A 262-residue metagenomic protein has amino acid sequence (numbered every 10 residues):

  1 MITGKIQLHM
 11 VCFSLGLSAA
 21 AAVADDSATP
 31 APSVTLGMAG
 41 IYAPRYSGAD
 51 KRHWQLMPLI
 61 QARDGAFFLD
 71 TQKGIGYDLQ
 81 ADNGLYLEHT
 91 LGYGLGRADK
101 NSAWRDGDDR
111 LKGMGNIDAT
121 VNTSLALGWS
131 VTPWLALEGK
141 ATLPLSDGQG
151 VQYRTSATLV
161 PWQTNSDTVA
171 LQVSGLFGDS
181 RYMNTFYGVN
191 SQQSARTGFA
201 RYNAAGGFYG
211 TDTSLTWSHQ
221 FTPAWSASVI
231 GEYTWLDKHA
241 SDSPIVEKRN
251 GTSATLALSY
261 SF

Functional and structural regions predicted by a protein language model:
M1-S33, A49: Cleavable N-terminal export/targeting peptides
D25-Y77, Y86: Short glycine/proline- and aromatic-enriched beta-strand/turn motifs that initiate or cap beta-hairpins
A28-V34, W54-L56, G65-F67, N83-L87 (+7 more regions): Outer-envelope beta-barrel architecture signal
L36-I41, A103-G107, S130-E138, N190-F199 (+1 more regions): Flexible, solvent-exposed coil segments and beta strand-coil junctions, predominantly the extracellular/periplasmic
L36-Y42, T71-K73, H89-Y93, G139-L143 (+2 more regions): Transmembrane beta-barrel strands of outer-membrane/channel proteins
R45-R52, T71, A81, I117-T120 (+3 more regions): Solvent-exposed loop/turn segments connecting transmembrane beta-strands in outer-membrane beta-barrel proteins
M57-L59, A157, R249-F262: Outer-membrane beta-barrel "beta-signal"
D78, L143-L145, G150-S226, T234-A240 (+2 more regions): Outer-membrane beta-barrel transmembrane domain signature
